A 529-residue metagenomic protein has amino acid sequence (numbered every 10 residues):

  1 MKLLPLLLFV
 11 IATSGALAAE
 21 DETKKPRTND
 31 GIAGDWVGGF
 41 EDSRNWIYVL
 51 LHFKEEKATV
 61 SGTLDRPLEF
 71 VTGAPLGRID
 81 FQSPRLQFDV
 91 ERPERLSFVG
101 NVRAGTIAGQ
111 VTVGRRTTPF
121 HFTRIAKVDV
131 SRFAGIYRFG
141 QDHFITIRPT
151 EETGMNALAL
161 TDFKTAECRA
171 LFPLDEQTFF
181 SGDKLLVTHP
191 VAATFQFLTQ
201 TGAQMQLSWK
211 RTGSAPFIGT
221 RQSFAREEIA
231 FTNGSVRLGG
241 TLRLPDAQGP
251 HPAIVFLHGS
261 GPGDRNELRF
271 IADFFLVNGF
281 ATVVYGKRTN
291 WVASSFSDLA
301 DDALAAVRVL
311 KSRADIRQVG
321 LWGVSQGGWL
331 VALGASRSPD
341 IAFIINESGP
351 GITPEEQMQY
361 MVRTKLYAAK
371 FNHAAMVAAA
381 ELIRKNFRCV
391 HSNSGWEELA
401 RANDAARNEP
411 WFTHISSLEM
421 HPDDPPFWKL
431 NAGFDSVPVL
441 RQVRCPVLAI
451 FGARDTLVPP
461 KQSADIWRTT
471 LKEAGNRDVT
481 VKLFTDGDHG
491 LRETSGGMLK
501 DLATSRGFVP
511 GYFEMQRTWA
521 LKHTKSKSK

Functional and structural regions predicted by a protein language model:
E20-R103, Q110-T118, F139-P190: Central antiparallel beta-sheet cores of small beta-barrel/beta-sandwich binding domains
G213-A247: N-terminal cap/lid segment of alpha/beta-hydrolase-fold proteins
P250-G259: Short beta-strand element of the alpha/beta-hydrolase
G261-A272, K287: The serine-hydrolase catalytic nucleophile loop
F274-V292: Conserved alpha/beta-hydrolase
S294-S312: Alpha/beta-hydrolase active-site loop
I345-Q442: Accessory cap/linker subdomain of secreted extracellular hydrolases
V443, A449-F451, D455: Short beta-strand/loop motif that positions the catalytic acidic residue of the alpha/beta-hydrolase fold
